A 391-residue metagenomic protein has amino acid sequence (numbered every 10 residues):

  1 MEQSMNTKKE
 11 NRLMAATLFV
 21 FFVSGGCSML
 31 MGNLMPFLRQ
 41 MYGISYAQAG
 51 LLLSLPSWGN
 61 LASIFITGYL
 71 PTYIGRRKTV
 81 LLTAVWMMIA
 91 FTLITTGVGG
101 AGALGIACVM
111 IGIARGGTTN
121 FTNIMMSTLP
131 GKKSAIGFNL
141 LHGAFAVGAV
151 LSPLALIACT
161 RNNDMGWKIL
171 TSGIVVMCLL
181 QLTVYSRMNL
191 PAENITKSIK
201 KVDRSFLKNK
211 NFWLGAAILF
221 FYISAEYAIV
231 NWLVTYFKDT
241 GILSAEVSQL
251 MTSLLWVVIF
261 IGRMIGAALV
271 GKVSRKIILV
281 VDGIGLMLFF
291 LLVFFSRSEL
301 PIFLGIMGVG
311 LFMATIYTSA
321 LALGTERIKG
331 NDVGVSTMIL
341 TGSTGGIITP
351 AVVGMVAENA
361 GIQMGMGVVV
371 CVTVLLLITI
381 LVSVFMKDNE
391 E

Functional and structural regions predicted by a protein language model:
M31-G32, N209-I261: Extracytoplasmic gate region of multi-pass secondary transporters
A62-G102: Conserved MFS/SLC helix-loop-helix module at the cytosolic interface between two early adjacent transmembrane helices
S63-R76, G262-S274, A357-E358: Helix-to-loop junctions at the C-terminal end of transmembrane segments in multipass secondary transporters
T96-A107, F295-L304: Helix-loop junctions at membrane interfaces in 12-TM secondary transporters
G99, K132-K133, G137-L190: Helix-loop-helix hairpin linking two adjacent transmembrane segments in secondary transporters
A107-G143: Cytoplasmic helix-loop-helix junction between adjacent transmembrane helices in 12-TM secondary transporters
G117-P130, A314-I328: Intracellular juxtamembrane helix-capping segments at the cytosolic ends of symmetry-related transmembrane helices
S274-A320: C-terminal transmembrane helical hairpin of 12-TM major facilitator-type secondary transporters
